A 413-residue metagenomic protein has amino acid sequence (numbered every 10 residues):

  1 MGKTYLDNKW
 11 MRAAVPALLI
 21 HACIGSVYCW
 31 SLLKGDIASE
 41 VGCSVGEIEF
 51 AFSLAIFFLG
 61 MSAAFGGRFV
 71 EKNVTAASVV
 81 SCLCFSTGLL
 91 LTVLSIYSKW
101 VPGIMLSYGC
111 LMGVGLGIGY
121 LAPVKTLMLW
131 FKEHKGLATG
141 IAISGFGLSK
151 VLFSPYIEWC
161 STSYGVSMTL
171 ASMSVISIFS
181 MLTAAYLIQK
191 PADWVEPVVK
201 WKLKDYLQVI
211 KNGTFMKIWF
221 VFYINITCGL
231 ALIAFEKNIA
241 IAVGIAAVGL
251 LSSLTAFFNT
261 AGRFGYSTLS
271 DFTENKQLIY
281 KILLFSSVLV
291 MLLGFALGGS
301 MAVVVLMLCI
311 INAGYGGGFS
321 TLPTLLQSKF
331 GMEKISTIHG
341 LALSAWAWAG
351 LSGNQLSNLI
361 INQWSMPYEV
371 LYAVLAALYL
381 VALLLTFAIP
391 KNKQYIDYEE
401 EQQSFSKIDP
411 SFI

Functional and structural regions predicted by a protein language model:
K9-C29, K211-G229, C309-I310: Pair of pore-lining "gating" transmembrane helices in MFS-fold secondary transporters
W30-I37, N212-S267, P323, G353 (+1 more regions): Extracytoplasmic gate region of multi-pass secondary transporters
I37, G117-F131, A138, G317-F330: Intracellular juxtamembrane helix-capping segments at the cytosolic ends of symmetry-related transmembrane helices
S62-V74, R263-N275, I361: Helix-to-loop junctions at the C-terminal end of transmembrane segments in multipass secondary transporters
L83-S98, S286-G298: C-terminal ends and interior cores of transmembrane alpha-helices in multi-pass membrane transporters/permeases
V101-I118, Y223, V303-G317: Hydrophobic core of transmembrane alpha-helices in multi-pass small-molecule transporters, especially MFS/SLC-type
K150, K329-W364: A late C-terminal transmembrane helix in Major Facilitator Superfamily
S253-A256, F264-G265, F272-L325: C-terminal transmembrane helical hairpin of 12-TM major facilitator-type secondary transporters
